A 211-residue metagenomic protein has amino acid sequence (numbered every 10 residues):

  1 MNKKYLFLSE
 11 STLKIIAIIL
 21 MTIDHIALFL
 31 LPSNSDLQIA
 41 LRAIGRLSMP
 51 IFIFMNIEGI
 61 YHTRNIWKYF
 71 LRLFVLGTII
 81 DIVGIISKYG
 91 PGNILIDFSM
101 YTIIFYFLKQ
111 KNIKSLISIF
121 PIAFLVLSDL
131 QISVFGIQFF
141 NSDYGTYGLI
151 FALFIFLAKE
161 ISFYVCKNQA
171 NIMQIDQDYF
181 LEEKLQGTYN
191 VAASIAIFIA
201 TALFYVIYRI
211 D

Functional and structural regions predicted by a protein language model:
M1-D211: Alpha-helical transmembrane segments and their immediate juxtamembrane cytosolic regions
